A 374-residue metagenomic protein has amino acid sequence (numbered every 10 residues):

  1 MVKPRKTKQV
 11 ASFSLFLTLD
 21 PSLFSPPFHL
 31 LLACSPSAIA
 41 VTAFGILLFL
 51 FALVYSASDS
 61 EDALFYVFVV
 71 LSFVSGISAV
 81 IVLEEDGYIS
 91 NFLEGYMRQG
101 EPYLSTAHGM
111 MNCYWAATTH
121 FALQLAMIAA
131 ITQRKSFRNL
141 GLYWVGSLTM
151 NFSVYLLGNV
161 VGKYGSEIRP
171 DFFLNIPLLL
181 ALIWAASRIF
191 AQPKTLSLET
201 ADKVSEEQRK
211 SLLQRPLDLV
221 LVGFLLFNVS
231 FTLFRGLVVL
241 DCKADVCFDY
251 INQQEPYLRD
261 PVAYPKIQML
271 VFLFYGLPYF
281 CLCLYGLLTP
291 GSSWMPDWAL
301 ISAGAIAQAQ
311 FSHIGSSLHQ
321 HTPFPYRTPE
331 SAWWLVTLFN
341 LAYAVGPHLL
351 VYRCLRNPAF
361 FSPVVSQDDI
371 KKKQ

Functional and structural regions predicted by a protein language model:
V2-I39, V220: N-terminal regions that are enriched for targeting/export leaders and immediately downstream pro/stem segments
R5-V10, T42-F49, A57-V239, K266-Q374: Eukaryotic polytopic
L93-E101, A244-P261: Perimembrane loop-to-helix junctions flanking transmembrane segments
